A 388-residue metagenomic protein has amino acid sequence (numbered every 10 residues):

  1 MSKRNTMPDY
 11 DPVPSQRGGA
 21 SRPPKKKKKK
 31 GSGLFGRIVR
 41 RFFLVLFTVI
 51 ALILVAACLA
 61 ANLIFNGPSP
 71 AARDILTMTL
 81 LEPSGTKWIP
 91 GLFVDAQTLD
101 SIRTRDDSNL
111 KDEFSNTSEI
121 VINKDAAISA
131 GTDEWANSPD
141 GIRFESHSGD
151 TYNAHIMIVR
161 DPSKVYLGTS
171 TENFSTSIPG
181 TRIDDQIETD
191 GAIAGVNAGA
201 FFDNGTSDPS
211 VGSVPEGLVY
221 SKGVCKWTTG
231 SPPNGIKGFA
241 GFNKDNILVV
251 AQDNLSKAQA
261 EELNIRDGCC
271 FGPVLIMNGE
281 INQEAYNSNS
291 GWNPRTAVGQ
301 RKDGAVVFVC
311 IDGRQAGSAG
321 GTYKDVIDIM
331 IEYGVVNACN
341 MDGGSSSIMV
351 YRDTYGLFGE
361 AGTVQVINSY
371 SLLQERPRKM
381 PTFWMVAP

Functional and structural regions predicted by a protein language model:
K3-P14, G18-K25, G31-P232: Zymogen propeptides
T151-I156, I236-K237, W292-A297, P381: Short glycine-rich loop/turn motifs
P162-K164, F201, L255, G313-Q315 (+2 more regions): Short, glycine-/Ser/Thr-/acidic-enriched flexible segments
S163, N246-L248, G304: Structural signal for glycine-centered tight turns and loop->strand junctions in beta-sheet-rich domains
T171-T176, N254-A258, I311-Q315: Short, solvent-exposed aromatic-acidic interface loops
F201-N287: Active-site-adjacent helix-turn-beta-strand microarchitecture at beta-sheet edges that either contains or buttresses
P209-G230, N282-N337, S346-P388: Conserved, well-ordered active-site substructure
